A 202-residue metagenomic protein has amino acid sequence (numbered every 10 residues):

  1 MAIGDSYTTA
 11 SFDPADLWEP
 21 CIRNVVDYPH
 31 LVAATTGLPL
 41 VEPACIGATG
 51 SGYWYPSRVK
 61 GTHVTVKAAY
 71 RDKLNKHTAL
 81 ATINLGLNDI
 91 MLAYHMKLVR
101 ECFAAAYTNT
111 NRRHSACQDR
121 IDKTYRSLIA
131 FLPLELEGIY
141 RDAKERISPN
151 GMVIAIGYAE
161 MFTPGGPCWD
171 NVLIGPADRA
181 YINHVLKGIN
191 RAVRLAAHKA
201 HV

Functional and structural regions predicted by a protein language model:
M1-G47, E101: Serine-esterase "nucleophile elbow" of acetyl-processing enzymes
S6-T9, P39, C45-S51, G86-L92 (+1 more regions): Solvent-exposed loop/turn segments at secondary-structure junctions within structured extracellular/periplasmic domains
S11-D16, W54-Y55, G166-C168: Short acidic, glycine/proline-rich loop/turn micro-motifs
C21, Y53-Y55, K60, H95 (+1 more regions): Residue-level signature of transmembrane alpha-helix interfaces in integral membrane proteins
L31, T49-G52, P149, I174-G175: General structural signal for secondary-structure boundaries
A48-A68: Charged, often glycine-rich, active-site loop that binds/positions anionic groups
A68-V202: Alpha-helical cap/lid subdomain in secreted, periplasmic, or secretory-pathway luminal O-acyl-processing enzymes
